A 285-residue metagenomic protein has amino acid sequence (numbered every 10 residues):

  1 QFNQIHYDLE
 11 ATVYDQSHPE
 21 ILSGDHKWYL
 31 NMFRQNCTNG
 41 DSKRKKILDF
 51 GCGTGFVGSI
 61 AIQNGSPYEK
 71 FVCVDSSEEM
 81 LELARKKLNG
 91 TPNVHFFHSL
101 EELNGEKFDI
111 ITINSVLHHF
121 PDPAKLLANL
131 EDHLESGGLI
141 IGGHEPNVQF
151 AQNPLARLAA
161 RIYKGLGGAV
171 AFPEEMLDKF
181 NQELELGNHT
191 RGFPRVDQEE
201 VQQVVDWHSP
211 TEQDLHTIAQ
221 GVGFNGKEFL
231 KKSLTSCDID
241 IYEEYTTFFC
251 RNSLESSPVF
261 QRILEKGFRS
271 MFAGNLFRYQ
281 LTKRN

Functional and structural regions predicted by a protein language model:
Q1-D41, I60: Conserved class I S-adenosyl-L-methionine
R44-G53: Conserved class I S-adenosyl-L-methionine
T54-E101: Class I SAM-dependent methyltransferase SAM/SAH-binding core
T112: A conserved beta-strand element that flanks and buttresses the S-adenosyl-L-methionine
K125-S136: A short glycine-rich, Lys/Arg-flanked "PGG" loop and its adjoining helix->strand segment in the class I
I141-D197: Conserved class I S-adenosyl-L-methionine
L215, A219-C237: Short alpha-helix
F260-N285: Core SAM-dependent methyltransferase catalytic element
